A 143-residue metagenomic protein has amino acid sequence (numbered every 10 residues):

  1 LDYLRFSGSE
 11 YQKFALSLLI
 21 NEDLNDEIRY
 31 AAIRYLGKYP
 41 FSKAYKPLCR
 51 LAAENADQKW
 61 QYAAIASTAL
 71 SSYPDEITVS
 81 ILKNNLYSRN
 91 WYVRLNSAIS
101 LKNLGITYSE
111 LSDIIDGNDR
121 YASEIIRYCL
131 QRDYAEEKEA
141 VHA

Functional and structural regions predicted by a protein language model:
L1-D2, A31-R34: Non-membrane alpha-helical segments in proteins
L4-G8, L36, P40, L70 (+4 more regions): Alpha-solenoid repeat junctions
G8-N21, F41-E54, D75-Y87, G105-D116 (+1 more regions): Amphipathic alpha-helical scaffolding segments comprising HEAT/armadillo-like alpha-solenoid repeats
D23-N25, N55-K59, R89-N90, N118-S123: Short inter-helical turns and helix N-cap capping residues of alpha-solenoid HEAT/ARM repeat scaffolds
R29, K59-A63, R94, A122-I126: Residue-level detector of extended alpha-helical repeat arrays and alpha-solenoid scaffolds
A32, A66, S97, I125-L130 (+1 more regions): Conserved hydrophobic register position within alpha-solenoid helical repeats
A53, D57-T68: Alpha-helical adaptor scaffolds
G117-E137: Long alpha-helical HEAT/HEAT-like repeat alpha-solenoid scaffolds in very large eukaryotic proteins, especially those
